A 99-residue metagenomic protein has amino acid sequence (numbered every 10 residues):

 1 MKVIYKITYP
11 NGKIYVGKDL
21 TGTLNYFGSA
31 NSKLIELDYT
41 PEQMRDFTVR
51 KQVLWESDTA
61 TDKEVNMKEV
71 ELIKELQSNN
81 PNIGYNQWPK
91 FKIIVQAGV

Functional and structural regions predicted by a protein language model:
M1-V99: Structure-specific nucleic-acid interaction/processing domains
